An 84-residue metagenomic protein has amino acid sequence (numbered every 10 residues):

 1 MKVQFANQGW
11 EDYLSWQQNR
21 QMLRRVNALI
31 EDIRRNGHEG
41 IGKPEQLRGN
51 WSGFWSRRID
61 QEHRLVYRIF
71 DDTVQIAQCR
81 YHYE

Functional and structural regions predicted by a protein language model:
K2-Q4, Q8-R24, A28, H38-I41 (+3 more regions): Enriched for short, Lys/Arg-rich terminal
R35-H38, S52: Generic structural signal for secondary-structure transition and capping sites
